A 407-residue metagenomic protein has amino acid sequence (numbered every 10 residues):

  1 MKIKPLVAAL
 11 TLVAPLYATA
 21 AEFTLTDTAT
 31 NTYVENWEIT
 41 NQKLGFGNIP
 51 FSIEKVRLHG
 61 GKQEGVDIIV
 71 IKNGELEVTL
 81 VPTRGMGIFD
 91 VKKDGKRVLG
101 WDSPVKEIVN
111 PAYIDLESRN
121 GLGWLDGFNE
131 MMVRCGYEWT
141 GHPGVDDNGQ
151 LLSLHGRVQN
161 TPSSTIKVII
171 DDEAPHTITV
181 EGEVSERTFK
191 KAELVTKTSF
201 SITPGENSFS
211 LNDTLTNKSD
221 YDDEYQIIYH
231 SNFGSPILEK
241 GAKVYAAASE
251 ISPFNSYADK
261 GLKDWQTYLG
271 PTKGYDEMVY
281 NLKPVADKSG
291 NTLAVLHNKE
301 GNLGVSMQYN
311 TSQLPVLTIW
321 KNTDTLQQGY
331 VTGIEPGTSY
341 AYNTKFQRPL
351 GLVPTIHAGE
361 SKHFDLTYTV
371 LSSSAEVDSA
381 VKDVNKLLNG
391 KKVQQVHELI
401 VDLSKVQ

Functional and structural regions predicted by a protein language model:
M1-A20: Gram-negative bacterial Sec-dependent N-terminal signal peptides
A21-S210, D222, F233-L269, A286-Q407: Surface-exposed acidic/polar loop and edge beta-strand patches at domain peripheries
V279-P284: Surface beta-strand/loop "capping" patches
